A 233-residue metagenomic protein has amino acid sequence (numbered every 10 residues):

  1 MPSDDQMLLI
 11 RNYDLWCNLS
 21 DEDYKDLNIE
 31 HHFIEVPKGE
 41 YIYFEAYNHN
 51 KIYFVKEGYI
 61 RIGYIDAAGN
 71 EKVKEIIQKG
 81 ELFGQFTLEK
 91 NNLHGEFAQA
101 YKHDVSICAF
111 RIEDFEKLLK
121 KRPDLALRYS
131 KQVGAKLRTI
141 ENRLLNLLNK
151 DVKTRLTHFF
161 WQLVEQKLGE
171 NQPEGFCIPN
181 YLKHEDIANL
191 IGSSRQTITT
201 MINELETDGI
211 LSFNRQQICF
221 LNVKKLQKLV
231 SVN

Functional and structural regions predicted by a protein language model:
M1-K38, L82, T87-L88: Cyclic nucleotide-binding regulatory module and flanking cytosolic helices
D23, K74-G134, R138: Cyclic-nucleotide recognition modules
G39, N50-G63, K79-G80: Glycine- and acidic-residue-biased ligand/ion/polar-headgroup-sensing regions
I42-Y47: Short phosphate-coordinating micro-motif centered on Lys-Gly-acidic
A67-K74: Short alpha-helix-to-loop micro-motif enriched in aromatics/charged/Gly
D124-L190: Polybasic "coupling" helices that flank or enter modular domains
E165-N233: Phosphate-/nucleic-acid-contacting segments
